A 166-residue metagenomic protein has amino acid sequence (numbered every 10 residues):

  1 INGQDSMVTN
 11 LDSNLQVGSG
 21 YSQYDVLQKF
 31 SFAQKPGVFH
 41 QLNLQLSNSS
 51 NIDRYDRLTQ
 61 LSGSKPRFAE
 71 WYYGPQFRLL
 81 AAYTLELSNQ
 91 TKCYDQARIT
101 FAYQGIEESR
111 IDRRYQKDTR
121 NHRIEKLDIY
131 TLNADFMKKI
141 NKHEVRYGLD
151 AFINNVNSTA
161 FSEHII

Functional and structural regions predicted by a protein language model:
I1-Y21: Surface-exposed beta-strand-turn/loop segments characteristic of Gram-negative outer-membrane beta-barrels
N2, L58-T59, T159-I165: Short, flexible, mixed-charge acidic loops at enzyme active sites
V17-Q23, A33, G37-Y94, G105-L127: Flexible loop and strand-edge segments within Gram-negative outer membrane beta-barrel domains
D25-L27, L80-T84, T100, I129-D135 (+1 more regions): Membrane-embedded beta-strand positions in outer-membrane beta-barrel channels/transporters
H40-L42, D95-F101, H143-L149: Transmembrane beta-strands of outer-membrane beta-barrel proteins
L46-S50, Y103-E107, I140-K142, A151-N157: Transmembrane beta-strands of outer-membrane beta-barrel pores
I111, N157-A160: Short, conserved acidic/polar surface loops in the N-terminal third of protein domains
D128-Y130, D150-F152, H164-I165: Pyridoxal 5′-phosphate
